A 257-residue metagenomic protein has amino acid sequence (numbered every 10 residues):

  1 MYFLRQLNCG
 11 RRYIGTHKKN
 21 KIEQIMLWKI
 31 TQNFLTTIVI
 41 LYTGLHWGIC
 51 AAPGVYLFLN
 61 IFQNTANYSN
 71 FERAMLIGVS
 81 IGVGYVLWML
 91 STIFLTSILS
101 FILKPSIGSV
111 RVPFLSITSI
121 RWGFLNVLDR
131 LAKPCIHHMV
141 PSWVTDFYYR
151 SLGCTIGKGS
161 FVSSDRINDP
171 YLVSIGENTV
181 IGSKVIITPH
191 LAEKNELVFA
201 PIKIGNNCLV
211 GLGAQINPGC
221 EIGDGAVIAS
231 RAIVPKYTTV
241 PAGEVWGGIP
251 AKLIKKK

Functional and structural regions predicted by a protein language model:
M1-R150, K257: Terminal amphipathic alpha-helical/low-complexity segments used for targeting or macromolecular assembly
Y2-R5, C9, S183-H190, K194-K257: Glycine-rich hexapeptide-repeat left-handed beta-helix
E23, E72, D129, E177 (+2 more regions): Glutamate identity and glutamate-enriched acidic tracts
S97, S106-V110, G153, G182 (+2 more regions): Glycine-centered flexibility motif
S100, D165, A251: Residue-level marker of positions within ordered structural domains that often coincide with functionally constrained
G108, V112, D165, E177 (+3 more regions): Flexible domain-boundary/linker segments
G123-L125, T155, I202: A short alpha-helix capping/helix-coil boundary motif
A132-T188, K194-N195, A200, A214 (+1 more regions): Left-handed beta-helix
